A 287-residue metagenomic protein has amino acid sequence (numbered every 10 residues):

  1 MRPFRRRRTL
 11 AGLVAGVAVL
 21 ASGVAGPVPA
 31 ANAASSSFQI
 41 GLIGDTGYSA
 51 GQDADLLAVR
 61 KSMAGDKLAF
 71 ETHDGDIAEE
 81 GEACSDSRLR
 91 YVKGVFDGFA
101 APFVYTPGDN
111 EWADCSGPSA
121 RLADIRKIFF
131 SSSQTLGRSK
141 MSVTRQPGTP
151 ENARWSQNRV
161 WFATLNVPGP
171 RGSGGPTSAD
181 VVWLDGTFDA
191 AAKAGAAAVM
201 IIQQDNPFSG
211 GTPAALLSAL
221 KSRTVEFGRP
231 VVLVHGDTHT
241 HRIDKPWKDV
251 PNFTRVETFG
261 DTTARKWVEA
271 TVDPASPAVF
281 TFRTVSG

Functional and structural regions predicted by a protein language model:
M1-A33: Secretory targeting and sorting signals
A31-S87: N-terminal active-site segment of His-dependent metallophosphoesterases
L42-G44, F70-D76, F103-G108, I201-Q204 (+2 more regions): Active-site neighborhood of phospho(di)ester-bond hydrolases with catalytic His/Asp-centered motifs
I43-S49, V59-D66, E80, V95-G98 (+4 more regions): Structured segments of extracytoplasmic/periplasmic soluble domains in secreted or envelope-associated proteins
Q52-V59, D74, R88-V95, P118-I125 (+3 more regions): Stable alpha-helical elements in mature extracytoplasmic
K61-F70, S156, A163, S173-W247: His/acidic metal-ligating clusters that form di-metal
A83-S178, T240-P274: Extended active-site neighborhood of metal-dependent phosphoesterases/phosphodiesterases
V268, D273-G287: A short C-terminal boundary segment appended to hydrolase-like catalytic domains
